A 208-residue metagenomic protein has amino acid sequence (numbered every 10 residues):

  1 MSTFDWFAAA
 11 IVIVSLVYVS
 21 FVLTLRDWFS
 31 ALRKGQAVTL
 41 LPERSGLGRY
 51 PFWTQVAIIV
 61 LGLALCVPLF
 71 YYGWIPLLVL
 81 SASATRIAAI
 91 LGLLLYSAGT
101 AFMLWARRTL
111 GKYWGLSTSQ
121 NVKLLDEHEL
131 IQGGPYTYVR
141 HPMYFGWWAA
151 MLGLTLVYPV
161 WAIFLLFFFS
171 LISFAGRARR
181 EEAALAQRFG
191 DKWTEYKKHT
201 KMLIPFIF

Functional and structural regions predicted by a protein language model:
M1-Q132, L152-F208: Membrane-anchoring alpha-helices and their flanking helix-loop junctions
T54-V56, Q132-W148: Membrane-interface loop-to-helix entry segments
